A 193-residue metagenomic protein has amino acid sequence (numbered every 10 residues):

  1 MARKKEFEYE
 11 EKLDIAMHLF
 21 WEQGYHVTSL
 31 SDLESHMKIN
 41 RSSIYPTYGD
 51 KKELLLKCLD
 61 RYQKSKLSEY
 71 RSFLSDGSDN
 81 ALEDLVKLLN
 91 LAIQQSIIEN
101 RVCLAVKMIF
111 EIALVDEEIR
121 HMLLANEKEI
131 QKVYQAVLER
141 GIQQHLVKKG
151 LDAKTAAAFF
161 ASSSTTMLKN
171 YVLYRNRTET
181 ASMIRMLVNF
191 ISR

Functional and structural regions predicted by a protein language model:
M1-F7: N-terminal intrinsically disordered/low-complexity leader segments
E8-L19, L33, C58-Y62, K66 (+1 more regions): Generic hydrophobic, amphipathic alpha-helix propensity
E11, L19-E53, K57: Helix-turn-helix
K57, R71-N100, A153-F160: Hydrophobic alpha-helical connector segments
D84, I97-E118: Amphipathic alpha-helical segments used for helix-helix packing
K87-L91, Q95, K132, A136-R140 (+2 more regions): C-terminal peripheral helix-coil segments that are non-catalytic and often amphipathic
I98, E117-Q143, T155: Amphipathic alpha-helical packing segments from all-alpha helical-bundle domains
K149-N170, M183-F190: Hydrophobic alpha-helical segments that form the core of small-molecule binding pockets and/or dimer interfaces
